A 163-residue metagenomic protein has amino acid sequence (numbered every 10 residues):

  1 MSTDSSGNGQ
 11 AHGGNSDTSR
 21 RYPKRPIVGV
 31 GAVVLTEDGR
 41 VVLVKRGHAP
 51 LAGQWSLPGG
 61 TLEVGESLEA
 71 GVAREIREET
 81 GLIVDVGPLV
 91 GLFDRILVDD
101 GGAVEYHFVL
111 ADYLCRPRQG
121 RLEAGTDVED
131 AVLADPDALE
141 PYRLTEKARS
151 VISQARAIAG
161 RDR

Functional and structural regions predicted by a protein language model:
S2-G31, A103: Acidic, metal-coordinating catalytic segment for phosphate/diphosphate chemistry, firing primarily on the Nudix
V28-V30, G39, V109-A111, E129: Change "...and in nucleic-acid phosphodiester-cleaving endonucleases..." to "...and in nucleic-acid processing enzymes
R40-V41, L122: Hydrophobic "anchor" residues
P50-G53: A conserved beta-turn-beta hairpin within the catalytic core of GNAT-like acetyltransferases that forms part
L57-V90, Y113: The catalytic Nudix box helix
D94-R121: Active-site-adjacent beta-strand/loop module that shapes the phosphate/pyrophosphate-binding cleft
L114, E123-A155: NUDIX/MutT-family hydrolases
